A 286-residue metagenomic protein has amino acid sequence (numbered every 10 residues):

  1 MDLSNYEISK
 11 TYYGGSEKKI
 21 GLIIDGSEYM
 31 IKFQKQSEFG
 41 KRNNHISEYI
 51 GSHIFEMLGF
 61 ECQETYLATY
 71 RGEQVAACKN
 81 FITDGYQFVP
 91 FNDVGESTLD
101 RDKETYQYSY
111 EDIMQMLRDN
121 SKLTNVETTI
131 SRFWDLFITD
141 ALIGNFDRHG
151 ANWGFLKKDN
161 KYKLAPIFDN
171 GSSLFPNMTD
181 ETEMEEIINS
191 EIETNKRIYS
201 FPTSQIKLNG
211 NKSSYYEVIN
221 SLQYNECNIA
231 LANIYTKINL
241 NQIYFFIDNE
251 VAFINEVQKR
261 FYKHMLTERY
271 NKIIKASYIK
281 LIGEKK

Functional and structural regions predicted by a protein language model:
M1-R101: Conserved ATP-binding subdomain of kinase catalytic cores across diverse folds
K41-H45, S131-R132, N255, K259: Aromatic-acidic/polar surface patches that form glycan- and anion
H53, D135-I143, H264, E268: Short, hydrophobic/amphipathic alpha-helical patches that form generic packing surfaces within helical domains
G59-E61, F146-D147, K272-A276: Short helix-capping/linker segments at secondary-structure and domain boundaries
F60-T65, Y108-E111, N195-P202: Short C-terminal domain-edge/linker segments immediately following a structured domain
N80-F137, S221, F245-V251: ATP-dependent phospho-/nucleotidyl transfer catalytic cores
E111-T179: Conserved kinase catalytic-core segment
L156, N160-K286: C-terminal catalytic region of ATP-dependent kinase domains
